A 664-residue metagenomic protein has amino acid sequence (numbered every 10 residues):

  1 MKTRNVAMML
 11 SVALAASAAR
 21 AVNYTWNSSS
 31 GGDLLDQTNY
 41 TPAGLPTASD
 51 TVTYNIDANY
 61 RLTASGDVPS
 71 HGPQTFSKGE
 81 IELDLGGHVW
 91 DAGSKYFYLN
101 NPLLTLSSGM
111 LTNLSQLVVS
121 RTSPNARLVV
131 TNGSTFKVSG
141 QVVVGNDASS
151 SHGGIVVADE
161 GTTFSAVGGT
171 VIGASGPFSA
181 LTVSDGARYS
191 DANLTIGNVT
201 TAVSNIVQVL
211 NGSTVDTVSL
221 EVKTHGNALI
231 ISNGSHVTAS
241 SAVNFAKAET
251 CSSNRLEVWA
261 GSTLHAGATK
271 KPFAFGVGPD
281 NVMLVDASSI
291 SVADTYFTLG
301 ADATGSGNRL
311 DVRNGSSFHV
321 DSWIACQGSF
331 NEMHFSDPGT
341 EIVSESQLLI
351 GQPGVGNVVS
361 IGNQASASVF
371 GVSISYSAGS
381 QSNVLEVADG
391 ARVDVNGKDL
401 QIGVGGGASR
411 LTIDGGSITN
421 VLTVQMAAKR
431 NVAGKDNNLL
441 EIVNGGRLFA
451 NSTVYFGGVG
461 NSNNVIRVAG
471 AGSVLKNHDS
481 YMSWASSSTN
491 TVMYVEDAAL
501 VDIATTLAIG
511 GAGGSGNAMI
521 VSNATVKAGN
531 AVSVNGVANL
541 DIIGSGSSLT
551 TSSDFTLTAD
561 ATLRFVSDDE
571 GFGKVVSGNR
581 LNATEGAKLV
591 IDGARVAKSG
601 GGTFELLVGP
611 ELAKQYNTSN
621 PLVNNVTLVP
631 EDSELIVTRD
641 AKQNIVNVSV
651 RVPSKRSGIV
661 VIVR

Functional and structural regions predicted by a protein language model:
M1-N23, R664: Sec-dependent, cleavable N-terminal signal peptides
A18-N101, R121, E570, R595-R664: Solvent-exposed adhesion/ligand-recognition segments of exported proteins
T53, N383, G434, N438 (+5 more regions): Extracellular beta-strand/loop-rich repeat segments of large surface/secreted proteins
N55, D84-G86, N100, S107 (+52 more regions): Feature marks extracellular polysaccharide-active and adherence modules
S65-Q116, S134, S213, V218 (+12 more regions): Extracellular, surface-exposed repeat architectures
G79, G87-H88, P102, G109-M110 (+36 more regions): Small-residue (G/S/T/A) turn/hinge positions that recur once per unit in extracellular repeat modules
